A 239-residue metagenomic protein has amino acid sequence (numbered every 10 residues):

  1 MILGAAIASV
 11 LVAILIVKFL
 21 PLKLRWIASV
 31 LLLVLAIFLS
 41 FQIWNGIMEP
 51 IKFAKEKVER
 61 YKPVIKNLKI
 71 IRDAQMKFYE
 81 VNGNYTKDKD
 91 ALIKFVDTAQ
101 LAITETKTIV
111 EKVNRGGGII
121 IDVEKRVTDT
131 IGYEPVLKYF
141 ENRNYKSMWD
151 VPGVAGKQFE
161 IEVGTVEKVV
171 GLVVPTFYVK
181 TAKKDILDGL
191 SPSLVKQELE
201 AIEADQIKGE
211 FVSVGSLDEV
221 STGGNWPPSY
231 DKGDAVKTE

Functional and structural regions predicted by a protein language model:
M1-L20: Membrane-embedded alpha-helical segments of integral membrane proteins
K18-A28: Membrane-interface helix-boundary motifs at transmembrane edges
A28-W44: Hydrophobic membrane-insertion alpha-helices, especially the h-region of bacterial N-terminal signal peptides
L32, M48-E49, V58-K62: Alpha-helical transmembrane-segment detector that highlights a single hydrophobic TM helix and its immediate
F41-F53: C-terminal juxtamembrane segment of a hydrophobic transmembrane alpha-helix
K57-N82: N-terminal alpha-helical signal peptides/signal-anchor transmembrane segments
E80, N84-E239: Low-complexity, acidic interaction segments enriched in glycine
